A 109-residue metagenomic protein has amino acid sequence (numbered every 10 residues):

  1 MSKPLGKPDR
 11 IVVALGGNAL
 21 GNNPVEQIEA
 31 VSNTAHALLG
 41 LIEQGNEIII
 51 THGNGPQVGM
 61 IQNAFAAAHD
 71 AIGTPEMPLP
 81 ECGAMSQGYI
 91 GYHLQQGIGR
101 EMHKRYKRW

Functional and structural regions predicted by a protein language model:
M1-P56, M60-A67, P78: N-terminal glycine-/serine-/threonine-rich phosphate-binding loop
A68-W109: Ligand-binding beta-strand-loop-alpha-helix segment within the catalytic cores of soluble metabolic enzymes
